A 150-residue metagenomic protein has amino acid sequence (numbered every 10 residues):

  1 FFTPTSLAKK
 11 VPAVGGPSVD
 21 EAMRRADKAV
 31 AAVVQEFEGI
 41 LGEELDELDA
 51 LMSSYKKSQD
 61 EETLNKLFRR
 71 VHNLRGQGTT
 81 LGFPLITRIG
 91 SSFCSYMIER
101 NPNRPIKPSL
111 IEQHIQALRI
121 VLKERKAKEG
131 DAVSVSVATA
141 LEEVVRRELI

Functional and structural regions predicted by a protein language model:
F1-V14, I115-I150: Structural secondary-structure packing elements that flank or coincide with functional cores
D20-N65: Long, amphipathic alpha-helical coiled-coil segments characteristic of histidine-phosphotransfer scaffolds
E36, E62, I98-Q113: Histidine phosphotransfer helical core of two-component systems
E36, I40-E43, E47, K66-N73 (+6 more regions): Charged, amphipathic alpha-helical oligomerization/scaffolding segments
E36, S58, L81-P84, R125-K128: Residue-level signal for short amphipathic helical patches enriched in basic/charged and nearby hydrophobic residues
L48-Q59, G78, M97-R100, L122-R125: Secondary-structure edge/capping motif, primarily at the C-terminal ends of alpha-helices and the immediately following
E61-E99: Extended, amphipathic alpha-helices with heptad-repeat/coiled-coil or helix-bundle character that serve as
